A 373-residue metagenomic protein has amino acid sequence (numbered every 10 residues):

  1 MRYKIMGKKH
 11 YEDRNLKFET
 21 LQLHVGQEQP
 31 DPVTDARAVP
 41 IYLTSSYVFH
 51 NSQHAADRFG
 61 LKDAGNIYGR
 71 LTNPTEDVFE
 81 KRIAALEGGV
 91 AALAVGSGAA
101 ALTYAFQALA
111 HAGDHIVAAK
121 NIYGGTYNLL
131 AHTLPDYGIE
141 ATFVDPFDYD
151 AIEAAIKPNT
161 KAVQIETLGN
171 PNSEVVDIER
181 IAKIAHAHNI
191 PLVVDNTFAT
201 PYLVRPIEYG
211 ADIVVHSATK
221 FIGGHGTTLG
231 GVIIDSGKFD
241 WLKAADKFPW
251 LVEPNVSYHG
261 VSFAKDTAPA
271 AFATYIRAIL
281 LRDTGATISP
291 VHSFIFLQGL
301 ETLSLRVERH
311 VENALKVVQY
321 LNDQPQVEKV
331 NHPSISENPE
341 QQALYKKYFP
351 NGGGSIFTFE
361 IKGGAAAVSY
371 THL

Functional and structural regions predicted by a protein language model:
R2-N73, K81-R82: N-terminal "arm"/small-domain region of PLP-dependent enzymes with the aminotransferase-like
G7, Y11-D13, P30, A92-D323 (+1 more regions): Conserved PLP-enzyme active-site core in the AAT-like
A38, L315, N331-F357: Conserved glycine-rich beta-strand-loop-beta hairpin in the small C-terminal domain of fold type I
N51-T103, G125-T133: Conserved N-terminal alpha-helix of the aminotransferase class I/II PLP-enzyme fold
G88, Q326-K329: Glycine-centered tight turns that cap/initiate beta-strands
I234, T358-E360: Short hydrophobic/aromatic beta-strand micro-patches that form the beta-sheet surface supporting nucleotide- or nucleic
K362-A365: Helix N-cap motif at beta-to-alpha junctions
T371-H372: Conserved small/polar residues in nucleotide/adenosyl-binding loops
